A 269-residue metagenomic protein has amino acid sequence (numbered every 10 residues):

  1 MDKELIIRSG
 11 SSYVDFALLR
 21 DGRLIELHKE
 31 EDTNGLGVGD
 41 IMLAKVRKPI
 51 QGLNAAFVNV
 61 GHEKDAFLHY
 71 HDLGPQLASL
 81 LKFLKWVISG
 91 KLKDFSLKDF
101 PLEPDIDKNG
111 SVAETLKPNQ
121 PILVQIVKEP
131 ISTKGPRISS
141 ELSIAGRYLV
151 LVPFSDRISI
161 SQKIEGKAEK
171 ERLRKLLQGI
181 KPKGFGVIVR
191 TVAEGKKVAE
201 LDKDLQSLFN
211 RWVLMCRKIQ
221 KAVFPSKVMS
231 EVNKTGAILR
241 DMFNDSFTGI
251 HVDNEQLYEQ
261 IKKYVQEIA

Functional and structural regions predicted by a protein language model:
M1-A269: Single-stranded RNA-binding surfaces
